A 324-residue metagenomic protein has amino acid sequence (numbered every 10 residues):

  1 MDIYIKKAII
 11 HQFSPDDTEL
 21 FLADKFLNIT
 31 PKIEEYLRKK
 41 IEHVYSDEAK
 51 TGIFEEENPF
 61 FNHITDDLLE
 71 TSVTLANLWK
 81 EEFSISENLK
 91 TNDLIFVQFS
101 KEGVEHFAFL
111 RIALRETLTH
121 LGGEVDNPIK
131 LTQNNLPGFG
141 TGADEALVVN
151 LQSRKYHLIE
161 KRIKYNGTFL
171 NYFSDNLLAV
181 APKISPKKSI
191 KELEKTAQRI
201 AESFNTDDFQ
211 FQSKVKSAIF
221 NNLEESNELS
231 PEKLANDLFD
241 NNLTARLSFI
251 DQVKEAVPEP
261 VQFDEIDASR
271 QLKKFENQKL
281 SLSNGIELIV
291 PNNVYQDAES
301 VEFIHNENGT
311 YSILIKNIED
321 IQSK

Functional and structural regions predicted by a protein language model:
M1-K274: Long, hydrophobic alpha/beta structural blocks
L238-K324: C-terminal structured domains
